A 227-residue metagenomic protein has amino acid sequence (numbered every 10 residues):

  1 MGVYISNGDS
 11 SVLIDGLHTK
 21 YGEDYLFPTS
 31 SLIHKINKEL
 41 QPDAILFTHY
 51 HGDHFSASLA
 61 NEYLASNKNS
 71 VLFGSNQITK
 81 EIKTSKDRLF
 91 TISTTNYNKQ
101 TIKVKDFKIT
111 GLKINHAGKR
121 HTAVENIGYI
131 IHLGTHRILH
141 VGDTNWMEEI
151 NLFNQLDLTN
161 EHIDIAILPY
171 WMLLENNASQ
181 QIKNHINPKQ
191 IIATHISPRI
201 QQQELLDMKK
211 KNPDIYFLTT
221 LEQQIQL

Functional and structural regions predicted by a protein language model:
M1-L13, H18-Y21, K211, Q223: Zn-dependent metallo-beta-lactamase
S6-V12, T101-T110, H132-I138, L227: Beta-strand-turn-beta hairpins that frame and shape the catalytic cleft of phosphate-ester-processing enzymes
S10-L46, S58-L59, N145-T159: Pre-active-site segment of Zn-dependent metallo-hydrolases
I14-D15, Q41-D53, F73-N76, L139-T144 (+3 more regions): Active-site neighborhood of phospho(di)ester-bond hydrolases with catalytic His/Asp-centered motifs
K20-Y21, H51-F55, T79-I82, Q100-I102 (+4 more regions): Active-site environment of divalent metal-dependent phosphoester hydrolases
I33-K99: Active-site HxH/HxHxD metal-binding segment of metal-dependent hydrolases
T84-F107, Q180-L227: Binuclear metal-ion centers of metallo-dependent hydrolases, dominated by the metallo-beta-lactamase
N115-H185: Active-site-proximal loop/helix segments of hydrolase catalytic cores
